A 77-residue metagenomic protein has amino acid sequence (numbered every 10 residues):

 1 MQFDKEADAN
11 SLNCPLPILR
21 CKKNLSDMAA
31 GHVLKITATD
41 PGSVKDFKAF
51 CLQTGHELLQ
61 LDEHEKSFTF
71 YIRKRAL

Functional and structural regions predicted by a protein language model:
M1-M28: An N-terminal amphipathic alpha-helical segment
D4, G31-K35, S67-T69: Intrinsic-disorder/low-complexity, polar/charged segments enriched in Ser/Thr/Lys/Arg/Asp/Glu/Gln
R20-E57: Amphipathic, hydrophobic secondary-structure cores in small proteins
K48-L77: C-terminal structural segments of small proteins and small subunits
